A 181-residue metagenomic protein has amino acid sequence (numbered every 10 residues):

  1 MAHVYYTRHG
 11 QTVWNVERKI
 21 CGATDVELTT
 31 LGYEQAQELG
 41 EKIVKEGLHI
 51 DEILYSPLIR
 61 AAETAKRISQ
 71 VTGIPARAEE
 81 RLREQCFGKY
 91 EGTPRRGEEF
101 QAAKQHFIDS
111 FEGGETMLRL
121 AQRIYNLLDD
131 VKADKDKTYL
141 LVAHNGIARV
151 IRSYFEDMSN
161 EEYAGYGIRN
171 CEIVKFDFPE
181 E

Functional and structural regions predicted by a protein language model:
A2, T7, Q11-P75, E115: Active-site-proximal alpha-helix that buttresses catalytic centers in soluble enzyme cores
T7, E79, V142: Generic enzyme active-site microenvironment
G10, I59, L82-R83, E91 (+1 more regions): Short, flexible active-site-adjacent loop segments at beta-strand->alpha-helix junctions, enriched in small/polar
V16, G22-T24, A78-C86, F107 (+1 more regions): Glycine-rich, flexible loop/turn motifs
V16-K19, A65, G88-G92, Y154: Short aromatic-enriched loop/helix-cap "lid" or pocket-rim segments at secondary-structure transitions that line
Y55-S56, Q122, V142-A143: Short beta-strand scaffold positions
A62, Q70, Y125-E181: Active-site-adjacent alpha-helix immediately C-terminal to a catalytic or transition-state-stabilizing loop
I68-Y125: Phosphate-handling substructures
